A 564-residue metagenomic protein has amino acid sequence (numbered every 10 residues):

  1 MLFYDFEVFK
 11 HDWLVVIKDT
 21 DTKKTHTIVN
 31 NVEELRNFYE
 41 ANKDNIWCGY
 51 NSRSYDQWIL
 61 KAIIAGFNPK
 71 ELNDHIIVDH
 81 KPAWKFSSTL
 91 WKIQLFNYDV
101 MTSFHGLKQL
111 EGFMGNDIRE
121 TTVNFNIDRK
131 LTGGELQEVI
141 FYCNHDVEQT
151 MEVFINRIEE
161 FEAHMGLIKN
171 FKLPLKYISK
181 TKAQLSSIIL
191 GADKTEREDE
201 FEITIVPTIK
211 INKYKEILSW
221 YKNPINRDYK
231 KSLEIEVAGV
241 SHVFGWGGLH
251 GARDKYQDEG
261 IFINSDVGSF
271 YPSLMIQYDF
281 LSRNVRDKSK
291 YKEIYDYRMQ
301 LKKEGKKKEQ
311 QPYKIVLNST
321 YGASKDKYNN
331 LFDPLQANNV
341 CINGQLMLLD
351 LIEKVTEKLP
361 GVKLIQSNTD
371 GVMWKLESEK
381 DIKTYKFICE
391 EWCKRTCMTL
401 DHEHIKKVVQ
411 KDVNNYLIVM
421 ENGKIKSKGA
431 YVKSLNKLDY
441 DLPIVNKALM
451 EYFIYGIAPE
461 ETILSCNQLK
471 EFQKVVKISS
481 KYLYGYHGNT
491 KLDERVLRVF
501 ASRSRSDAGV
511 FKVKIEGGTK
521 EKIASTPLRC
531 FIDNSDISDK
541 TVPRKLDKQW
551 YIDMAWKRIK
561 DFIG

Functional and structural regions predicted by a protein language model:
M1-P82, E234, G239, G245-D254: Conserved RNase H-like, two-metal-ion catalytic cores of nucleic-acid enzymes
V8-F9, S52-D56, T102-S103, G268-F270 (+1 more regions): Short, solvent-exposed loop/turn segments at secondary-structure junctions
D12-V16, Q57-I63, S273-I276, K375-S378 (+2 more regions): A short acidic (Asp/Glu
W47, S52, Q57, P69-V147: Active-site-proximal helix-loop-helix substrate-binding element of RNase H-like nuclease domains
W84-I93, V100, L175-Y177, I405-V419: Short, conserved secondary-structure transition motifs
L95, M101-L107, D117, N124-G134 (+2 more regions): Helical catalytic core of nucleic-acid polymerases
F113-T121, I127-S269, K354-E379, T384-C393 (+4 more regions): Conserved "right-hand" nucleotidyltransferase catalytic core of DNA-directed polymerases
I382-G564: C-terminal, non-catalytic extensions of nucleic-acid polymerases
